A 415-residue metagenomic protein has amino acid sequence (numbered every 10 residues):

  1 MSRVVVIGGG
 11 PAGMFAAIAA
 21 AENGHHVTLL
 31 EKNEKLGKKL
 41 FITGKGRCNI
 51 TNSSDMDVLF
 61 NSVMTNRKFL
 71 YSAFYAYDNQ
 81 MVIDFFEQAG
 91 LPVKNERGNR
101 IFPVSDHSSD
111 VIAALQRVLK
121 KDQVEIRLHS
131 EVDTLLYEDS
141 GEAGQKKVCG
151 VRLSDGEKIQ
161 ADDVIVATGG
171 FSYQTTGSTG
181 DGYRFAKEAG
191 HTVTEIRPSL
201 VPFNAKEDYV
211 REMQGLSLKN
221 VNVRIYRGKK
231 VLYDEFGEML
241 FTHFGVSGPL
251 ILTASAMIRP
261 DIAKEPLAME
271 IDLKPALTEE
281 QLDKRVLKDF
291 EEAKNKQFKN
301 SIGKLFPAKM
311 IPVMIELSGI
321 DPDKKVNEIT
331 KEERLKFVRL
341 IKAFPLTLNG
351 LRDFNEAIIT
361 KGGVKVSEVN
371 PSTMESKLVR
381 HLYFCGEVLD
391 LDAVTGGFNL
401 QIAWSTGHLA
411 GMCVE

Functional and structural regions predicted by a protein language model:
R3-L29, A410-V414: N-terminal Rossmann-like FAD-binding beta1-loop-alpha1 element of flavoenzymes
V5-I7, V132, K158-Q174, K187 (+2 more regions): Short hydrophobic core segments
K32-E125: Conserved N-terminal/central alpha/beta ligand/cofactor-binding core
E34-L36, F41-I42, I50, M56-D57 (+3 more regions): An anion/pyrophosphate-binding glycine-rich loop and adjacent beta-alpha core in soluble alpha-beta enzymes
R127-H129, T134, P312-D392: A glycine-rich dinucleotide-binding beta-alpha-beta segment and adjacent secondary-structure elements that constitute
L128-K147: A conserved short coil-to-beta-strand element within the FAD-binding core of flavoproteins
D163-Y209: Glycine-rich loop(s) and the adjacent beta-strand/alpha-helix scaffold that form part
S172-F185, A189, D390-E415: A conserved FAD-binding loop/helix module that cradles the flavin
